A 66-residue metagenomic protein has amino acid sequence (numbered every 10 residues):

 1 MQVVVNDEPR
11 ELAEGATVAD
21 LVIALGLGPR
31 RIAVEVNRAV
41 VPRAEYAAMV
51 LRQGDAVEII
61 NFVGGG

Functional and structural regions predicted by a protein language model:
M1-G65: Ubiquitin-like/PB1-type beta-grasp interaction modules and other compact soluble beta-rich domains
